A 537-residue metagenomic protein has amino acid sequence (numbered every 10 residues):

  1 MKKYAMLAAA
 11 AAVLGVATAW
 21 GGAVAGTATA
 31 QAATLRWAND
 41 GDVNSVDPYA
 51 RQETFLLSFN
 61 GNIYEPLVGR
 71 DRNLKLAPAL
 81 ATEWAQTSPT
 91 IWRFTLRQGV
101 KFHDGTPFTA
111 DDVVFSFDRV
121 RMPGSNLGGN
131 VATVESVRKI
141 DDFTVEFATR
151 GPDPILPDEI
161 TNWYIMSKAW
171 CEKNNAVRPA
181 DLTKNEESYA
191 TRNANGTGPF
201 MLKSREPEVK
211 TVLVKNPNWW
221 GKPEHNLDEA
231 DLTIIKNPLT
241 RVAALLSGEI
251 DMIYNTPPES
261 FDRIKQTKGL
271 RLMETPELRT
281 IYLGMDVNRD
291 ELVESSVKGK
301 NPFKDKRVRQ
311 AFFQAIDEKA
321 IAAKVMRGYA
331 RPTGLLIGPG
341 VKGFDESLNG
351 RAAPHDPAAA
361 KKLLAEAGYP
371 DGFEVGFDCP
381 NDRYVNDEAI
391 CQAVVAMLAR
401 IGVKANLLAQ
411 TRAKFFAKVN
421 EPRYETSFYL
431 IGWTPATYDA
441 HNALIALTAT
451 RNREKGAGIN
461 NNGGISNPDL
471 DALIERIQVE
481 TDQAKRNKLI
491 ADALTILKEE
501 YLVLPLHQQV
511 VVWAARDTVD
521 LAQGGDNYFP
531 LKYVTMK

Functional and structural regions predicted by a protein language model:
Q31, A85, G129-P179: Surface-exposed binding/hinge segments that line and control ligand-binding clefts or catalytic entry sites
R36, A110-S116, T144-A148, G198-P199 (+5 more regions): Alpha-helical secondary-structure segments
W37, G105, D251-N255, T267-L272 (+5 more regions): Periplasmic binding protein-like
A38-S88, D118, N195-P199: N-terminal lobe/hinge region of extracytoplasmic solute-binding protein
K75, W163-H225, E229, A358 (+1 more regions): Gly/Pro-rich hinge or "lid" segments in bacterial periplasmic/extracellular proteins
R93, K306-Q310, Q314, A322-A323 (+3 more regions): Extracytoplasmic/peripheral linker and loop segments enriched in polar/acidic and small residues with frequent Thr/Pro
S188, P217-R263, K306, K404: Ligand-site clamp/hinge motif
Q314, R331-E366, R383-A389: Structural transition elements
